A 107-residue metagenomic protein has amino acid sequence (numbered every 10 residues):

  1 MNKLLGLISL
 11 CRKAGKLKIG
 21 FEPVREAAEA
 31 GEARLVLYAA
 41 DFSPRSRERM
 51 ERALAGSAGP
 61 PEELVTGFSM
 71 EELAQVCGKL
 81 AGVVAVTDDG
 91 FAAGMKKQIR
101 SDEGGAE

Functional and structural regions predicted by a protein language model:
M1-N2, S9-G15, I19, D88-E103: Contiguous effector/interaction surfaces
K3-Y38: N-terminal first-folded block
D41-P44: Gly/Ser/Thr-rich loops at beta-strand to alpha-helix junctions that form or flank small-molecule/cofactor-binding
S46-P61, E103: A short, gly/pro- and small-residue-rich
A55-A81: Mid-chain, well-packed structural core segment of small domains
E71-E107: C-terminal structural segments of small proteins and small subunits
